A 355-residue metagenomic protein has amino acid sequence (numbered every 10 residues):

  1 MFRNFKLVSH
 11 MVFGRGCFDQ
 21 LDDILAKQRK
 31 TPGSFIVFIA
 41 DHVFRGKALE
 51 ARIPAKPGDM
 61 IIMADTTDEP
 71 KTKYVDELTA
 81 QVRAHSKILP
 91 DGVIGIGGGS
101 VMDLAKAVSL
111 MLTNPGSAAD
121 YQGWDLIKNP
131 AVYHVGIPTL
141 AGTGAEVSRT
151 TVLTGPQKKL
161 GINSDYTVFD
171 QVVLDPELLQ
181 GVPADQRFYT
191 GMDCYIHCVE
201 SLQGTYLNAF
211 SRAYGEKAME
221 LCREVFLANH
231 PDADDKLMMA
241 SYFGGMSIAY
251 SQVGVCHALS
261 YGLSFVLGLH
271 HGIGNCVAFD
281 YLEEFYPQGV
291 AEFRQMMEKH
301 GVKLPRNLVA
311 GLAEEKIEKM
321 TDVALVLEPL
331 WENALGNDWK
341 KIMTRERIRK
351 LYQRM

Functional and structural regions predicted by a protein language model:
M1-G92: ATP/NTP phosphate-donor binding region
K6, R294-M355: C-terminal charged capping/lid subdomain of soluble metabolic enzymes
F18-L21, G46-L49, S100-K106, G144-V147 (+1 more regions): Short glycine/serine/threonine-rich phosphate/pyrophosphate-binding segments that cradle anionic phosphate groups
K73-Q81, K87-E177: Glycine/threonine-rich beta-strand-loop-alpha-helix active-site module that forms ligand/phosphate-binding
G142, M246-H270, N275: Glycine-rich phosphate/pyrophosphate-binding beta-alpha loops
T150-Y250: Carboxylate- and glycine-rich phosphate/diphosphate-binding segment that chelates Mg2+/Mn2+
G262-E318: Active-site pocket-lining segment
